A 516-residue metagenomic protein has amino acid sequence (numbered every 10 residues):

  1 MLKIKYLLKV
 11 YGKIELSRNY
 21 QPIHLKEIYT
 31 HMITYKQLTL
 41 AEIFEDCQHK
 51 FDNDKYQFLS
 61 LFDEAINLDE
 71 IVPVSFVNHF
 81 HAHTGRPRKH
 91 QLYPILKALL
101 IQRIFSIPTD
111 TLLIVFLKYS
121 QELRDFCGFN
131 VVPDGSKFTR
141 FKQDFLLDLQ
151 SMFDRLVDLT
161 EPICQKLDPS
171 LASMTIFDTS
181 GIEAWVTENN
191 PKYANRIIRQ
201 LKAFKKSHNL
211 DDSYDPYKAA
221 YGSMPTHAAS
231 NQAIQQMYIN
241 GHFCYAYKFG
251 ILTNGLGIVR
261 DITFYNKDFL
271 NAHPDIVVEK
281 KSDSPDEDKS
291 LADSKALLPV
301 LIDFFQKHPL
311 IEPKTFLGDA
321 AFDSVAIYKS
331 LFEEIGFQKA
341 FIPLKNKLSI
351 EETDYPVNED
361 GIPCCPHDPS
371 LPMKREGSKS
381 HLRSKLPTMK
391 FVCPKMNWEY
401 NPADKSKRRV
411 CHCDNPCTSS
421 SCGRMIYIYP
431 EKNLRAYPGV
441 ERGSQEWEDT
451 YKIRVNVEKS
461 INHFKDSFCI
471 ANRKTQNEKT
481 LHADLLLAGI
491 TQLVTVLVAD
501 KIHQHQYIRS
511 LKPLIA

Functional and structural regions predicted by a protein language model:
L2-S75, I502-A516: Charged, often Cys/His-bearing segments associated with DNA-binding zinc-finger transcription factors
F58-I101, F105: Basic, short loop/linker segments at the boundary and entry of helix-turn-helix/winged-helix-like folds
I66, L117-K118, G181, A320 (+3 more regions): Short amphipathic alpha-helical "interface-anchor" segments enriched in bulky aromatics
T111-F126: DNA-recognition alpha helix
C127-D144: Major-groove recognition helix of helix-turn-helix-like DNA-binding domains
R140-F316, A320, S324-E333, K345: Polybasic low-complexity intrinsically disordered regions
D154, D286-D288, D293-N401, E441: An internal, acidic/charged active-site-proximal segment that coordinates divalent cations and/or engages
D449-A516: Basic, amphipathic alpha-helical segments enriched in Lys/Arg and hydrophobic/aromatic residues
